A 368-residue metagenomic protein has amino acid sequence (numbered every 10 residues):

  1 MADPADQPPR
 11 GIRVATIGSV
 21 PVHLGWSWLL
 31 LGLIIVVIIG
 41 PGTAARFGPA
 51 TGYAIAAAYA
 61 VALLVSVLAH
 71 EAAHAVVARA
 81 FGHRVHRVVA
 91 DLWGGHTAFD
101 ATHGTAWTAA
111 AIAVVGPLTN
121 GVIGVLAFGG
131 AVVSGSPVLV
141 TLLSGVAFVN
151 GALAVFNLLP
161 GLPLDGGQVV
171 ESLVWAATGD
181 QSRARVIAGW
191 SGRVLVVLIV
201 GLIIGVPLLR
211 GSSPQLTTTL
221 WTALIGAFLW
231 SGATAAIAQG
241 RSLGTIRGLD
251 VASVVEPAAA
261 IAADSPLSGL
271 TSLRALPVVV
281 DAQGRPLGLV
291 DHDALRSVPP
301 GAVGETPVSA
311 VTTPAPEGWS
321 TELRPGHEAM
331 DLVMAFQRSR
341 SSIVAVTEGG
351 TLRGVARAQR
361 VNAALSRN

Functional and structural regions predicted by a protein language model:
M1-I343, T347-N368: Hydrophobic transmembrane alpha-helices and their immediate loop junctions in multi-pass integral membrane proteins
